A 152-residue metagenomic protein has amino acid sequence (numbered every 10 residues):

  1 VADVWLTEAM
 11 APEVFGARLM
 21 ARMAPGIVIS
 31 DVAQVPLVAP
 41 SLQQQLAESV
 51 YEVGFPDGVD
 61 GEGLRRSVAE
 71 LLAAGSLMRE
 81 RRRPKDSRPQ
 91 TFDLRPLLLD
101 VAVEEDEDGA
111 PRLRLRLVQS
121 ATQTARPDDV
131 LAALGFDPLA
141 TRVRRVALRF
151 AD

Functional and structural regions predicted by a protein language model:
V1-E52: Ordered, amphipathic secondary-structure segments that act as subunit-interaction surfaces in large macromolecular
D3-W5, E52-P56, A102, R114-V118: Residue-level recognition of well-ordered beta-strand positions that form the cores of beta-sheet-rich folds across
V4, R18, P40-Q44, D60 (+2 more regions): Generic structural signal for short, flexible, solvent-exposed coil/loop and linker residues
T7-P12, G58-D60, S120-A121: Helix N-cap motif at beta-to-alpha junctions
P12-M23, L64-A74, D129-L131: Short amphipathic alpha-helices in soluble, non-transmembrane regions that often serve as interface/regulatory elements
A39-D57, D93-D100, F150-D152: Short, low-order "capping/linker" segments at domain edges
S49-T91: A contiguous pocket-lining binding segment that forms or flanks enzyme active sites
A74-D152: Core RNA-modification/binding signature centered on pseudouridine synthases
